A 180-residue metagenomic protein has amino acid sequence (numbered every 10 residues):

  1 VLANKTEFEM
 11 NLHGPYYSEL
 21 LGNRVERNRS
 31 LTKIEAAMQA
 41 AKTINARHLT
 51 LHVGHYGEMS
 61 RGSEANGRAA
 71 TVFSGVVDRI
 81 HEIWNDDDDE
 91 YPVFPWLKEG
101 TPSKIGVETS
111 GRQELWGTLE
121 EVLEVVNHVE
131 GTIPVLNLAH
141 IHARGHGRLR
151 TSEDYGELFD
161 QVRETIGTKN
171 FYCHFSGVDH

Functional and structural regions predicted by a protein language model:
V1-M10, Y17-E19, V25-L31, A139-I141: Terminal, non-globular segments
L2-K5, A36-A41, Q161: A short, N-terminal amphipathic alpha-helix
F8-M10, A40-I44, N85, V135-A139 (+1 more regions): Short C-terminal domain-edge/linker segments immediately following a structured domain
E9, P102-G106, Y172: Residues at or immediately flanking beta-strands
M10-G14, A46-V53, H174-F175: Short beta-strand segments at enzyme active-site cores
P15-Y17, G54-Y56, E108-R112, A139-R144 (+1 more regions): Active-site beta-loop-alpha junctions enriched in small/polar residues
E19-V135: Active-site acidic/histidine proton-transfer and metal-coordination neighborhood in alpha/beta enzyme cores
L123, H128-H180: Histidine-acidic metal/acid-base catalytic patches
